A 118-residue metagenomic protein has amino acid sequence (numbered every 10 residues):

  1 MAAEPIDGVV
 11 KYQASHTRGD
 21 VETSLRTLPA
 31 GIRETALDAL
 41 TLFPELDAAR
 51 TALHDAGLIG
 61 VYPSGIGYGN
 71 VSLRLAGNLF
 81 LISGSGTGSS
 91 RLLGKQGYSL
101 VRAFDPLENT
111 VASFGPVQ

Functional and structural regions predicted by a protein language model:
M1-L46: A conserved C-terminal secondary-structure "cap"
A36-Q118: An anion-binding catalytic pocket shared by soluble metabolic enzymes
